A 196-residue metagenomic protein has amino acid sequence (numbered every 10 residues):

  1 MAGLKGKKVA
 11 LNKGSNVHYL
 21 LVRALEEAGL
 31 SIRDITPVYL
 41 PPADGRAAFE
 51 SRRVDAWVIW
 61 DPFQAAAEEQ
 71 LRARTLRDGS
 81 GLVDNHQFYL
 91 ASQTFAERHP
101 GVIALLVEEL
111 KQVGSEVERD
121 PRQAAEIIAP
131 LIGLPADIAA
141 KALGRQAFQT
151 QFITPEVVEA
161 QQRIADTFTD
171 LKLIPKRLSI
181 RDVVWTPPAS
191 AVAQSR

Functional and structural regions predicted by a protein language model:
M1-A66, R122, V158-R163: Bilobed "Venus flytrap"/periplasmic-binding protein-like clamshell domains and structurally analogous long
G6, E69, W185: Phosphate-coordinating loops and pocket residues in cytosolic domains that bind phosphorylated ligands
K13, D34, V58, R77 (+3 more regions): A generic structural-conservation signal
G14, P42, S80-G81, W185-P188: Residues that form or immediately flank small-molecule/cofactor binding pockets and catalytic motifs
E26, S31-R33, R74, L134-P135 (+1 more regions): Short coil/loop linkers at secondary-structure junctions
P37-V38, A43-P130: Pocket-lining segment of extracytoplasmic ligand-binding domains
E97-P175: Secondary-structure end/capping motifs
T169-R196: Conserved C-terminal helix/tail region of periplasmic/extracytoplasmic solute-binding proteins
